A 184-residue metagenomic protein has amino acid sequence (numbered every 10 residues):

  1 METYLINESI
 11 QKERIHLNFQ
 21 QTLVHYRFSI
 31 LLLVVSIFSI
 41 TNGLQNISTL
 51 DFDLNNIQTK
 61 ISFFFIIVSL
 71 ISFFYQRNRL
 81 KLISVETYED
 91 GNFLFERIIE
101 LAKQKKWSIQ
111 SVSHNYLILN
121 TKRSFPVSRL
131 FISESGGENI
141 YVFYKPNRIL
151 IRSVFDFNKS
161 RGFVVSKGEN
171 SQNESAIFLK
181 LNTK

Functional and structural regions predicted by a protein language model:
E2-K184: Ser/Thr-rich, low-complexity intrinsically disordered terminal regions
